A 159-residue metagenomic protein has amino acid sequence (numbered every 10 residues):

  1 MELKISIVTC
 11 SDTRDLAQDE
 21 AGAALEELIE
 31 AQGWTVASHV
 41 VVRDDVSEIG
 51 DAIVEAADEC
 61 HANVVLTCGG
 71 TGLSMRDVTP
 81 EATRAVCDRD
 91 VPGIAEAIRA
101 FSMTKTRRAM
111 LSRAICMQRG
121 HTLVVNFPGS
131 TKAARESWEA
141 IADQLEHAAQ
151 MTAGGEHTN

Functional and structural regions predicted by a protein language model:
M1-N159: Non-catalytic beta/alpha edge segments that cap or flank active sites
